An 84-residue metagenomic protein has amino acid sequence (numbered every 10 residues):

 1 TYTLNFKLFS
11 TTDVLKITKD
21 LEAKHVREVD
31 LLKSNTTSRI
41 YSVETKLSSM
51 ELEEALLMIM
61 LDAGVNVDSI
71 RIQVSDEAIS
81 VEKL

Functional and structural regions predicted by a protein language model:
T1-L84: Surface-exposed, polar/charged interaction patches used for macromolecular assembly or partner binding
